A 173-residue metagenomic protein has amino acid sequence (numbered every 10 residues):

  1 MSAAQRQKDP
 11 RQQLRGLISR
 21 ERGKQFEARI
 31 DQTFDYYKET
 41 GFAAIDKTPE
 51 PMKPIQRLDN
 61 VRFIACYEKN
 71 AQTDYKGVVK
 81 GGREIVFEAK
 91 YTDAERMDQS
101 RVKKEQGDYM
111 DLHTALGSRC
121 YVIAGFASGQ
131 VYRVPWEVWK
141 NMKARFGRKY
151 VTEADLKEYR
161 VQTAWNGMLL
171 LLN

Functional and structural regions predicted by a protein language model:
M1-C66: Acidic-basic catalytic patches of nuclease active cores, encompassing PD-(D/E)XK and other metal-cofactor nuclease
S2-D9, Q13-L17, A154-N173: Charged phosphate-binding loop/patch that engages nucleotide di/tri-phosphates or the phosphate backbone of nucleic
R57-R62, E88-R96: Short, basic, glycine/proline-bearing loop/turn elements
D59-N60, E68-T73, G82: Active-site-proximal, substrate-binding regions of enzyme catalytic domains and RNA-binding/basic surfaces
D74-G77, G81-A94: Conserved catalytic cores of phosphodiester-cleaving nucleases, focusing on short active-site segments
T92-Y109, L116: Mg2+/Mn2+-dependent nuclease catalytic core
D111-N141: Nucleic-acid nuclease catalytic cores
W136-D155: Short, electropositive alpha-helical surface patch
